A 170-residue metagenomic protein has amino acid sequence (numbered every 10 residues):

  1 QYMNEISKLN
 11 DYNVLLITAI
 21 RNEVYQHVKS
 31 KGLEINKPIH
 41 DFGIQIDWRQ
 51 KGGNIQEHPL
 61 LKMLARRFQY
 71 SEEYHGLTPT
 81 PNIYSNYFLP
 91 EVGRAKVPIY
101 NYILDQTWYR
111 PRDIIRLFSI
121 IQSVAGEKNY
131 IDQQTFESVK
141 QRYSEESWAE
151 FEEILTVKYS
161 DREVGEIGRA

Functional and structural regions predicted by a protein language model:
Y2-V92, K96: The catalytic "switch" region of P-loop NTPases
V28, K51, S71, Y87-E91 (+5 more regions): Generic signature of intrinsically disordered, low-complexity segments enriched in small/polar residues
K96, L104-R169: Winged-helix-like regulatory helical subdomains adjacent to P-loop NTPase cores
